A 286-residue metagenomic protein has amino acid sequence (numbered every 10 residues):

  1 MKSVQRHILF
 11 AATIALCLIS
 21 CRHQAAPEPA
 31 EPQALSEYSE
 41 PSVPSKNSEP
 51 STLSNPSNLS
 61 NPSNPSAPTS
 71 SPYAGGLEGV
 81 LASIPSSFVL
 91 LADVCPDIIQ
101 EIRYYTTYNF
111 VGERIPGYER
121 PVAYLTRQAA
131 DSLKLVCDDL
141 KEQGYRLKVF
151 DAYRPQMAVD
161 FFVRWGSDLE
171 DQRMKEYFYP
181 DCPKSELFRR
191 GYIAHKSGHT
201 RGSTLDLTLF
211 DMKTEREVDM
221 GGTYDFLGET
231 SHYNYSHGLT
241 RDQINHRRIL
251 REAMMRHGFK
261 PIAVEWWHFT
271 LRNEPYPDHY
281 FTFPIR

Functional and structural regions predicted by a protein language model:
M1-L9: Bacterial N-terminal signal peptides that target proteins for export
K2, R22, K46-E49: Polybasic, lysine/arginine-rich low-complexity segments
K2-S3, L18, E37: General helical secondary-structure elements
F10-I19: Bacterial N-terminal signal peptides
C21-L35, P65-A152, V159-D160, R164-V264 (+1 more regions): Extracytoplasmic cell-surface/polysaccharide-interacting catalytic and binding patches
A30-A67: Compositionally biased, intrinsically disordered low-complexity segments enriched for polar/charged residues
F269: Conserved metal-phosphate-binding beta-hairpin within the catalytic cores of diverse ATP-dependent phosphoryl-transfer
